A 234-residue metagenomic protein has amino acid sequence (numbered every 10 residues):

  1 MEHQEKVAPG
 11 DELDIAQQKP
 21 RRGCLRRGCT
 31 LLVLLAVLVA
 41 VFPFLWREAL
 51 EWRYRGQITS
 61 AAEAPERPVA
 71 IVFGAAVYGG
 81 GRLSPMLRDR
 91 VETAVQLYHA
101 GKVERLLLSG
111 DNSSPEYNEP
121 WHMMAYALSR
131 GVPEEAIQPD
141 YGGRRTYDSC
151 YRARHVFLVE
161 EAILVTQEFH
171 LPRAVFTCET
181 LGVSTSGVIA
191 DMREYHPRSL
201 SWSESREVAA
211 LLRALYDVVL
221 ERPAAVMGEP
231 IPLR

Functional and structural regions predicted by a protein language model:
E2-H3, A8-D14, W46-E204: A structural signal for short, hydrophobic/glycine-enriched beta-strand patches
A16-P20, C24-L25, R88, L171 (+1 more regions): Intrinsically disordered, low-complexity sequence elements enriched in Ser/Thr/Gly/Pro
Q17-A61: N-terminal type II signal-anchor transmembrane helix that functions as the membrane-insertion/stop-transfer segment
V33-V37, L97, R213, L220: Enrichment for repetitive, rod-forming helical segments
S201-V226: A transmembrane-helix-recognition feature enriched in membrane-embedded lipid enzymes and envelope glyco-/phospholipid
V226-R234: A short, charged, Gly/Pro-tolerant segment at domain boundaries
